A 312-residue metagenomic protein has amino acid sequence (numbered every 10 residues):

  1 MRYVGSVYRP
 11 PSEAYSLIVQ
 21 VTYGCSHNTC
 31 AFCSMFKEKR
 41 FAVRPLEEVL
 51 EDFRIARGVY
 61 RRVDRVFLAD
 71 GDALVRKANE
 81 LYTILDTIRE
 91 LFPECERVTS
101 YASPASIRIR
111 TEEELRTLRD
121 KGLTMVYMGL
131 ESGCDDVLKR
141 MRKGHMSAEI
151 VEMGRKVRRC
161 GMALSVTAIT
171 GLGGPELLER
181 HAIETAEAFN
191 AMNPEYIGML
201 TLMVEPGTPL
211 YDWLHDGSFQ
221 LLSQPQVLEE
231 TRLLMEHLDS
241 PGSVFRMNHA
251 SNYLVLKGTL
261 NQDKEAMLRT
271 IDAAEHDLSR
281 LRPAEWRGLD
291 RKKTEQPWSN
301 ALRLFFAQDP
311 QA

Functional and structural regions predicted by a protein language model:
M1-E13, N190-A312: Auxiliary Fe-S-binding modules of radical SAM enzymes
G5-E48: Canonical Radical SAM [4Fe-4S] cluster-binding loop centered on the CxxxCxxC motif and its immediate flanking residues
L17-V19, D64-V66, E96-S100, V126-M128 (+3 more regions): Hydrophobic faces of well-ordered beta-strands that scaffold small-molecule active sites in alpha/beta enzyme cores
C25, C33, V49, L68 (+6 more regions): Conserved, mostly hydrophobic/aromatic
V49, L81, T111, I150 (+3 more regions): Aromatic/hydrophobic pocket-lining residues that form the small-molecule binding cavity in soluble enzyme cores
R57-C160, D239-S240: Conserved SAM/AdoMet-binding glycine-rich loop
A105, G133-V137, V157-H181, L200-P206 (+1 more regions): Conserved strand-turn element in the central/C-terminal portion of the radical SAM core barrel that lines
E113-L115, G173-A191: Catalytic cores of alpha/beta
